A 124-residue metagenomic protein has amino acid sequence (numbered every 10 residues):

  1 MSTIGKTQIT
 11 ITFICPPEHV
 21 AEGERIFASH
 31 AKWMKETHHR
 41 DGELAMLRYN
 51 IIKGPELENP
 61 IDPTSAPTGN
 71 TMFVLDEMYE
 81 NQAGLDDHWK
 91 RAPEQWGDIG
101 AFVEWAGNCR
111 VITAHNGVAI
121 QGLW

Functional and structural regions predicted by a protein language model:
M1-T7, A66-N70: Short, flexible turn/loop "capping" segments at secondary-structure junctions
S2, C15, H88: Functionally engaged cysteine thiol sites
K6-P16, V74-D76: Active-site-flanking beta-strand signature of metal-NTP-handling nucleotidyl enzymes and homologous cyclase-like
I11-E24, L57-I61: Short, charge-rich amphipathic segments
H19-I52, G84-D87, A92-G100: Short amphipathic alpha-helical segments
M34-V74, V103-C109, A114: Short, glycine- and small/hydrophobic-rich beta-strand elements in well-ordered beta-sheets
E80-Q82: Short loop-to-helix capping motifs
V111-W124: Alpha-helical transmembrane segments and their immediate juxtamembrane flanks in integral membrane proteins
